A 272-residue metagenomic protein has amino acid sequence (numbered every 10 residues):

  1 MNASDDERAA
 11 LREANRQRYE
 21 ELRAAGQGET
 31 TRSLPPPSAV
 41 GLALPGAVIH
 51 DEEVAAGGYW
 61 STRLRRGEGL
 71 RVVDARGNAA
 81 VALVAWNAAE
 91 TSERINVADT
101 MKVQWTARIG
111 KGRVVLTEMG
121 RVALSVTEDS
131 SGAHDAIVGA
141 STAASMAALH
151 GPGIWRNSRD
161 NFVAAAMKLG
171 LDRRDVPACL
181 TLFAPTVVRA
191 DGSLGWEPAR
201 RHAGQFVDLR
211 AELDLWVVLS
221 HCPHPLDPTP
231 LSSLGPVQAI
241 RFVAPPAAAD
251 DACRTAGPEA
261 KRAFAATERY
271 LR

Functional and structural regions predicted by a protein language model:
N2-R272: Intrinsically disordered, low-complexity segments enriched in small/polar residues
